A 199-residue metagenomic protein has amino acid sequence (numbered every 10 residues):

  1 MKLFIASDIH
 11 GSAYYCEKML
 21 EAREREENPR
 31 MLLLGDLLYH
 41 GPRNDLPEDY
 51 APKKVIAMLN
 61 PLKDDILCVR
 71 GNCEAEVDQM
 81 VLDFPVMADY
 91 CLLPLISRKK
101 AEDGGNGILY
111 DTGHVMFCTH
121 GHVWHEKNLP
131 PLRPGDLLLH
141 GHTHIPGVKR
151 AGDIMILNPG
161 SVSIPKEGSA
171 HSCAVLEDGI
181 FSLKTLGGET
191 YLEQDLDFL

Functional and structural regions predicted by a protein language model:
K2-L3, R30, H114-M116, L137: Structural motif
K2-S97: Core catalytic region of metal-dependent phosphoesterases/phosphodiesterases, especially metallo-beta-lactamase-like
D8, A101-G104: Intrinsically disordered, low-complexity peptide-like regions
D8, G35-D36, G71, H120 (+2 more regions): Active-site glycine-centered loops adjacent to acidic/histidine catalytic or metal-binding residues that shape
Y15, R43-N44, K99, A151 (+1 more regions): A generic structural micro-environment signature that highlights single residues at secondary-structure boundaries
D83-C91, D103-N106, T112-V115, H122-E193: Conserved beta-sheet core of the metallophosphoesterase superfamily
